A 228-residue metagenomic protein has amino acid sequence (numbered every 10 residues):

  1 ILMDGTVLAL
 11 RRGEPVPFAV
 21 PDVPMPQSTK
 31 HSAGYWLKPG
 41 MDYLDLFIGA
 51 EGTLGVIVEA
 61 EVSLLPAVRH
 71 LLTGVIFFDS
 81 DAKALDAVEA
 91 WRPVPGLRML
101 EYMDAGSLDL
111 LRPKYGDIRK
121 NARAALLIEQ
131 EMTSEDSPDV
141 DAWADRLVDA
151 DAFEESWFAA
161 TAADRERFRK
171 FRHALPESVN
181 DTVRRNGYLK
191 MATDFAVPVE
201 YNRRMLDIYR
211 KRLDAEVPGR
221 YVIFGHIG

Functional and structural regions predicted by a protein language model:
I1-G96: FAD-binding subdomain of flavoenzyme oxidoreductases
A50, V58-G228: C-terminal substrate-recognition/cap domain of FAD-linked oxidoreductases
